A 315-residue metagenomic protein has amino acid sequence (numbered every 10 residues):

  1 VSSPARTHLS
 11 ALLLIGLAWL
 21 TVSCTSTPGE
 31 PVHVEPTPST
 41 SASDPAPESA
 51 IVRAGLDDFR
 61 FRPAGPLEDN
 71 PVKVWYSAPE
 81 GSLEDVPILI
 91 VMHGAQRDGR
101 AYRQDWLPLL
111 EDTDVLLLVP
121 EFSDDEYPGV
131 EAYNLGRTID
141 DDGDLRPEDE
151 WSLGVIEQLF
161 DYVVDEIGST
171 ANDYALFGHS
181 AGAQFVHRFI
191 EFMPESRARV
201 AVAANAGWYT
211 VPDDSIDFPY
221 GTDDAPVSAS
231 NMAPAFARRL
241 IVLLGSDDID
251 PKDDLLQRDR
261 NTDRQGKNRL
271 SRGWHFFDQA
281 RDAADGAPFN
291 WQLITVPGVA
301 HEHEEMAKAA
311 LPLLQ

Functional and structural regions predicted by a protein language model:
S2-L12: Bacterial N-terminal signal peptides that target proteins for export
A11-T21: Bacterial N-terminal signal peptides
C24-I88, R100-A101, D142-D144, E148-V155 (+8 more regions): A domain-start/cap signature at the N-terminus of enzymes
S82-V86, V91-P128, V211: Short substrate-entry loop that stabilizes the transition state in hydrolases
I88-M92, L116-E121, A175-G178, V200-N205 (+2 more regions): Structural recognition of the beta-strand scaffold that forms the well-ordered cores of secreted hydrolase catalytic
S123-E150, L255-L256: Cap/lid segment of the alpha/beta-hydrolase catalytic domain
V200-V202, A206-D282: The feature captures the conserved acid-bearing segment of alpha/beta-hydrolase catalytic domains
L240-L243, W274-Q315: C-terminal catalytic histidine-bearing segment of alpha/beta-hydrolase fold enzymes
